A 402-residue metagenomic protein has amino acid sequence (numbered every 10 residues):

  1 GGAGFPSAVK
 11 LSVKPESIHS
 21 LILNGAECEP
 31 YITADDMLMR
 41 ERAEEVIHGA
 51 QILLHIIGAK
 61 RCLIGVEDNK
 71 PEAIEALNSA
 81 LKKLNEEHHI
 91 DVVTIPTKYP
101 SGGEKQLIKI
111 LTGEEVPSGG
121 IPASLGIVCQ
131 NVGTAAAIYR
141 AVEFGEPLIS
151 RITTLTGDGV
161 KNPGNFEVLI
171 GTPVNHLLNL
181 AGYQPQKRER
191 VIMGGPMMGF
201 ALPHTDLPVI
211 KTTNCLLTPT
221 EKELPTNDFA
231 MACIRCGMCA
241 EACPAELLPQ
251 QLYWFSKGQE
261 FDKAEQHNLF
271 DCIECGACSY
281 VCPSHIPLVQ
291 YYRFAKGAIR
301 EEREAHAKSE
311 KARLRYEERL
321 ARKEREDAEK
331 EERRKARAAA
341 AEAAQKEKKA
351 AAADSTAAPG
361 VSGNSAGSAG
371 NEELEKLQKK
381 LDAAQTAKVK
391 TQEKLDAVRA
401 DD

Functional and structural regions predicted by a protein language model:
G2-S12: Conserved phosphate/anionic-ligand binding catalytic regions in large, soluble enzymes, centered on
A8-K10, D35-R40, G65: Metallocofactor- and cofactor-centric catalytic cores in central/energy metabolism, strongly enriched
L21-D35, G159: Gly-rich Lys/Arg/Thr-decorated short loops/hinges at beta-loop-alpha junctions or inter-strand turns that position
R40-I56: Histidine-anchored nucleotide/phosphate-binding helix
K60-I170, V174, A181-P185: Hydrophobic alpha-helical positions that pack around
P100, L107-T112, Y183-I234: Active-site gating/interface segments in enzymes
N214-N227, A240, P244-E326, E332-S355 (+1 more regions): Ferredoxin-type iron-sulfur electron-transfer modules in oxidoreductases and energy-metabolism complexes
E342-D402: Extended amphipathic alpha-helical heptad-repeat regions
